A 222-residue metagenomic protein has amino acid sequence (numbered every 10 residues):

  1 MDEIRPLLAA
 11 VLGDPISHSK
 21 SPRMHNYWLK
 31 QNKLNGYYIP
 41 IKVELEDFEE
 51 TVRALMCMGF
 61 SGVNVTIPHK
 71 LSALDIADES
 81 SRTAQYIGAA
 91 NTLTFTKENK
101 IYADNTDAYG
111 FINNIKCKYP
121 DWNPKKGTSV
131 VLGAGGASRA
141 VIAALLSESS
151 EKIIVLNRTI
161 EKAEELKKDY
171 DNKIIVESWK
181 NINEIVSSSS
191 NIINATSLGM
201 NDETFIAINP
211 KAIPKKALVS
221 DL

Functional and structural regions predicted by a protein language model:
D2-E3, N123-K125, S147-S149, I185 (+1 more regions): Short, conserved loop/helix-junction motifs that constitute active-site signature segments in enzyme catalytic cores
D2-P120: Phosphate/diphosphate ligand-binding glycine-rich loop within oxidoreductases
G13, A103-A108, I115, W122-S150 (+1 more regions): Glycine-rich adenosine-cofactor-binding loop
I39, I153-I154: Conserved beta-strand positions in the Rossmann-like core of class I SAM-dependent methyltransferases
K125-K126, L145-I153, I160-K180, E184-S188: Nucleotide and nucleotide-moiety/phosphate-recognizing core
N172-L222: Rossmann-like adenosine-cofactor binding region
